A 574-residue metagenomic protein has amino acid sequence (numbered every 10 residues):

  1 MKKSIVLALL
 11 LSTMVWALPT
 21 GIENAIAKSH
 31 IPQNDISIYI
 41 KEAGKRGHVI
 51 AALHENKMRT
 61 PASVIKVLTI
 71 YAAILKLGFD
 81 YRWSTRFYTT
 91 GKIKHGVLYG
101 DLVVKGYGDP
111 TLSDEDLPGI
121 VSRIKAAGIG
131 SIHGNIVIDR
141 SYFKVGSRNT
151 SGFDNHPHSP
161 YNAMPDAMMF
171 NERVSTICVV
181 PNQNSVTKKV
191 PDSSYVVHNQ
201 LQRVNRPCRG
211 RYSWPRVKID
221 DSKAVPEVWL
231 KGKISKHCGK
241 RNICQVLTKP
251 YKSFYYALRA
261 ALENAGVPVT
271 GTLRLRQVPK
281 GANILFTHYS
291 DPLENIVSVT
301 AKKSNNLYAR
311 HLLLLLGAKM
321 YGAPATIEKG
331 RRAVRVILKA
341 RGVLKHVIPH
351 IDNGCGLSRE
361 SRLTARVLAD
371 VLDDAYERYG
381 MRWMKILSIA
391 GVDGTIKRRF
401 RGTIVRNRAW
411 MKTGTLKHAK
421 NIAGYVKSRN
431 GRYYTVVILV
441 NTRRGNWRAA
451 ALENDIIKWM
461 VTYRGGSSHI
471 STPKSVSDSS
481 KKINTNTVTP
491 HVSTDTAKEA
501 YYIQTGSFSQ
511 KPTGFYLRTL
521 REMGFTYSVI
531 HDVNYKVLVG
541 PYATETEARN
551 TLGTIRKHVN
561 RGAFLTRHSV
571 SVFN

Functional and structural regions predicted by a protein language model:
S4-T13: Sec-dependent N-terminal signal peptides
A17-K45, V49-M58, P118-A127: Beta-lactamase-like hydrolase cores
T20-I26, K76-K345, Y463-I483: Conserved serine DD-peptidase/penicillin-binding transpeptidase domain and beta-lactam-recognizing active-site
S37-K41, D101-K105, N135-D139, A167-M169 (+6 more regions): Soluble periplasmic/extracytoplasmic beta-strand elements of cell-envelope proteins
V49-A52, K303, L313-D478, I483 (+1 more regions): Small-residue-rich helix-loop
A52-A72: Short active-site loop at a secondary-structure junction that contains or immediately precedes the catalytic residue(s)
K92, S213-D221, K420-S428, S528-V529: Short, surface-exposed beta-strand/loop micro-motifs that present aromatic residues
Q200-G210, A340, G466-E499, F508-N574: Extracytoplasmic
